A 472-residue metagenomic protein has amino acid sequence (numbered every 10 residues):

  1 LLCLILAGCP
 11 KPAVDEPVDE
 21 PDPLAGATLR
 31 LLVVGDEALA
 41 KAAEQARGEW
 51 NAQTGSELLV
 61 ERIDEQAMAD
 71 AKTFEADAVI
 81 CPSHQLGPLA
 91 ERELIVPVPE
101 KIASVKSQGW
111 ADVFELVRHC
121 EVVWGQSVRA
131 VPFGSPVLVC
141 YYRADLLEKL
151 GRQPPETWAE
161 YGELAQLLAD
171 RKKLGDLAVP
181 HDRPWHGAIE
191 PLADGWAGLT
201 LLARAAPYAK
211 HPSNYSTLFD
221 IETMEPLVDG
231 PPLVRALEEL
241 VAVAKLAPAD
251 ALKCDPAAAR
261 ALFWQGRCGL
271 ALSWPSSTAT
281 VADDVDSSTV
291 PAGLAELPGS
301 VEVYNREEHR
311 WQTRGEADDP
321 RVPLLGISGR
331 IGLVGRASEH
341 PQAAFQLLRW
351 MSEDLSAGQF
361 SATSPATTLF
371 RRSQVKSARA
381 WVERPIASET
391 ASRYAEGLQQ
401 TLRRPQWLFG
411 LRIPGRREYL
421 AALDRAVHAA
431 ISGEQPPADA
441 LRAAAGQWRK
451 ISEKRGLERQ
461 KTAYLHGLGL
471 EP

Functional and structural regions predicted by a protein language model:
C9-P12: Bacterial signal peptide processing site
A25-E37, S56-R62, A78, R129 (+1 more regions): Short, well-ordered beta-strand elements
A46-V113, D145-E156, L262, G269-L270 (+1 more regions): Extracytoplasmic "Venus flytrap"/periplasmic binding protein-like
H84-V139, Q153, A178-H181, T200 (+2 more regions): Hinge/lid segment of periplasmic solute-binding proteins
E121-F133, L138, G162-E225: Extracytoplasmic/periplasmic solute-binding protein
K149-L150, K245, V285-R372: Extracytoplasmic/periplasmic substrate-recognition and gating elements
A165, P212-K253, G293-P298: Glycine-centered hinge/linker elements that transmit conformational signals in sensory and ligand-binding systems
R306-E316, A362-R425, A429, A463-E471: Long, aromatic- and glycine/proline-rich binding clefts that accommodate carbohydrate-like moieties
